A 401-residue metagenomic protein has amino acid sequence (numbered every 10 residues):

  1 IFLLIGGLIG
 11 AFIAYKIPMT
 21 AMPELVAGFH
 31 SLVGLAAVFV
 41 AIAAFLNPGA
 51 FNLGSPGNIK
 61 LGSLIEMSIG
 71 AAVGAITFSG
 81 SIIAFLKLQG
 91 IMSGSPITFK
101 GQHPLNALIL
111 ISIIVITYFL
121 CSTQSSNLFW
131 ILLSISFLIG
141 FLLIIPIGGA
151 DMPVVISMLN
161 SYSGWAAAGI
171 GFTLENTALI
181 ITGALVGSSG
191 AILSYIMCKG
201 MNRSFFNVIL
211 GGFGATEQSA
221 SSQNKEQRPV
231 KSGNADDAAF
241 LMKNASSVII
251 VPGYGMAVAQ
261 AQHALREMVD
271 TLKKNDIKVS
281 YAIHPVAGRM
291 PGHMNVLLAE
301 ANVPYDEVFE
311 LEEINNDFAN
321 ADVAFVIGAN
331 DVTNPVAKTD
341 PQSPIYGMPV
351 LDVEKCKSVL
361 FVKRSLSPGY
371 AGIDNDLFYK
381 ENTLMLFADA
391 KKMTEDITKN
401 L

Functional and structural regions predicted by a protein language model:
I1, A21-V33, P96-L108, P153-Y162: Cytoplasmic-side transmembrane-helix entry/capping segments in multi-pass membrane proteins
I1-L8, S63-F78, Q124-I135: Structural signature of hydrophobic alpha-helical transmembrane segments
L8-V26, S81-P96, I139-M152, S194-C198: C-terminal ends of transmembrane helices
F12-P23, V38-P56, T123: Transmembrane alpha-helix boundary signature
N47-L61, G90-S95, L298: Membrane-interface helix termini and inter-helical loops of multi-pass transporters
G148, Y162-F206: Mobile "lid/hinge" segments at catalytic clefts and subdomain interfaces of large enzymes
L185-A245: Membrane-interfacial segments at transmembrane helix termini in multi-pass membrane proteins
E226-L401: Structured cytosolic domains appended to multi-pass membrane proteins
